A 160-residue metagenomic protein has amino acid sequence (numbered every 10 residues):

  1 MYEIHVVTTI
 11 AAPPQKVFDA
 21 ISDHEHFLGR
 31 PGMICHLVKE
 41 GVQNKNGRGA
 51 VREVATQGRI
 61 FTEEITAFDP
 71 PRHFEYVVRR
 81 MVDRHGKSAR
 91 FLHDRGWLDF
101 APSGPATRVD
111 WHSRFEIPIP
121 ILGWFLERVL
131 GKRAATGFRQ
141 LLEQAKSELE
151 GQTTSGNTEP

Functional and structural regions predicted by a protein language model:
M1-N44, P160: Hydrophobic ligand-binding cavity/cleft-lining segments
E3-I4, V38, R48-A50, F61-T62 (+1 more regions): Short structured motifs
V7-A11, E53-A55, E64, D99: Generic structural detector for well-ordered beta-strands
I10, S113-F115: Hydrophobic beta-strand positions in extracellular immunoglobulin-like domains
G29-G32, V42, G58-R108, R114 (+1 more regions): Hydrophobic-ligand binding "helix-grip"
R48-T56, H85: Short aromatic-glycine motifs in intrinsically disordered, low-complexity regions
Q57, L92, R133, G137: Soluble or luminal CAZymes and related metallo-dependent hydrolases
R108, F115-P160: A conserved amphipathic terminal alpha-helix motif
